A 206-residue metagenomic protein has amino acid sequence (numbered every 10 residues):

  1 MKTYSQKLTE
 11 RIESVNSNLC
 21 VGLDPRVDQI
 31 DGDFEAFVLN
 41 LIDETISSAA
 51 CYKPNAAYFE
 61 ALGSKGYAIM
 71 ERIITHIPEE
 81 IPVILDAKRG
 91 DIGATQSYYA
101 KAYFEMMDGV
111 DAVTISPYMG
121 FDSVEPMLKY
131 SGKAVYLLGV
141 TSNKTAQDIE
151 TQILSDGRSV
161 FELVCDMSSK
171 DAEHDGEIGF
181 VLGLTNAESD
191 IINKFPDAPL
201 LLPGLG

Functional and structural regions predicted by a protein language model:
M1-I84: Conserved N-terminal beta1-alpha1 strand-loop-helix module at the mouth
T9-E13, I74-P78, L128-Y130, S168-E173 (+1 more regions): Surface-exposed amphipathic alpha-helices with a cationic face
P25, A87, L205: Active-site metal-binding loops of divalent metal-dependent hydrolases
R26-V27, D91-V181, D197: Conserved anion-binding
F37-L41, I69-I73, Y99, Y103 (+3 more regions): A general structural detector for well-ordered alpha-helical segments in enzyme core domains, enriched
E79-K88, H174-G179, P196-L202: Short beta-strand/loop segments at the ligand-binding rim of alpha/beta enzyme cores
F180, L184-G206: A C-terminal functional module that forms or caps the active site or interfaces directly with catalytic machinery
